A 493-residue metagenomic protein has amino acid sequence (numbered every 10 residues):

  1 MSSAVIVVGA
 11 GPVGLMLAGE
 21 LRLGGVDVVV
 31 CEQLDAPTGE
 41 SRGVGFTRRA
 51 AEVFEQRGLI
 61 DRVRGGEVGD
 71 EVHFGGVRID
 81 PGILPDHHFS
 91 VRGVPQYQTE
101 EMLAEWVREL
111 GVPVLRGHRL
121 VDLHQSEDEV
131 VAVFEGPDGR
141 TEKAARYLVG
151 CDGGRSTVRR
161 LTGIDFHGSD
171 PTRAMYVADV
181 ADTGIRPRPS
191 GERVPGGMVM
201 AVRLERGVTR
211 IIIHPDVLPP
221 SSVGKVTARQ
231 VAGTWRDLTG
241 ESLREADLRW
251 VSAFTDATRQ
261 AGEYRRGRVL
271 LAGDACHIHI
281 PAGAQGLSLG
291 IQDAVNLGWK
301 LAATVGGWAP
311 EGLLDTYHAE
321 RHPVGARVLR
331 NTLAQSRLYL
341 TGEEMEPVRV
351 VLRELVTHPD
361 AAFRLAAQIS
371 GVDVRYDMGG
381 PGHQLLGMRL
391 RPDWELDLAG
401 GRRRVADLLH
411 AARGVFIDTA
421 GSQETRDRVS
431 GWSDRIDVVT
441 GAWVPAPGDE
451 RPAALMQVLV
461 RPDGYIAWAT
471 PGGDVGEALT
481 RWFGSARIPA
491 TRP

Functional and structural regions predicted by a protein language model:
M1-R349, R353-T357, R492: Core Rossmann-like FAD-binding/catalytic domain of the broad FAD-dependent monooxygenase superfamily
S2-A4, V8, L23-G24, Q33 (+6 more regions): Helical substrate-recognition/capping region of FAD-dependent monooxygenase/halogenase enzymes
